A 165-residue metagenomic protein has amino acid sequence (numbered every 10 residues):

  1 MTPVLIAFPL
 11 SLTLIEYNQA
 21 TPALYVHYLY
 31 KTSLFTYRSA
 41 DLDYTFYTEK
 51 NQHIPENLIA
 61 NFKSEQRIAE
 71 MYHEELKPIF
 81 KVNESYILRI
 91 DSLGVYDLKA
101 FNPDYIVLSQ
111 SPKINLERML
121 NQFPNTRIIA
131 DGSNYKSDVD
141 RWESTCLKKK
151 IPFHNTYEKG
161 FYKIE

Functional and structural regions predicted by a protein language model:
M1-P22, K31: Glycine- and aromatic-enriched alpha-helical transmembrane segments of multi-pass membrane proteins
Y30-E165: Extracytosolic and intramembrane catalytic regions of membrane-associated proteins in envelope/secretory systems
